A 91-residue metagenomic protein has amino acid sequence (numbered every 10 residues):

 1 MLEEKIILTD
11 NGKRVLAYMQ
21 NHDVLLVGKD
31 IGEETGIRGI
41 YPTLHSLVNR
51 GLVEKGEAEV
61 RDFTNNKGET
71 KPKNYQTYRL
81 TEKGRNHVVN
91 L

Functional and structural regions predicted by a protein language model:
M1-V15: Short alpha-helical segments that sit at the start of domains
K5-T9, A58-N90: Short, cationic-aromatic polyanion-contact patches
L8, L16, L44-L47, L52 (+1 more regions): Generic leucine side-chain signal with a strong bias for well-ordered alpha-helical environments
A17-N21: Short, locally clustered residues in the helix-turn-helix/winged-helix DNA-binding domain
D23-V24, L52: Short alpha-helix boundary/capping elements
V24-E34: Short acidic, hydrophobic short linear motifs in intrinsically disordered regions
E34-R50, K55-E57, Y75: Short amphipathic alpha-helical interaction segments
